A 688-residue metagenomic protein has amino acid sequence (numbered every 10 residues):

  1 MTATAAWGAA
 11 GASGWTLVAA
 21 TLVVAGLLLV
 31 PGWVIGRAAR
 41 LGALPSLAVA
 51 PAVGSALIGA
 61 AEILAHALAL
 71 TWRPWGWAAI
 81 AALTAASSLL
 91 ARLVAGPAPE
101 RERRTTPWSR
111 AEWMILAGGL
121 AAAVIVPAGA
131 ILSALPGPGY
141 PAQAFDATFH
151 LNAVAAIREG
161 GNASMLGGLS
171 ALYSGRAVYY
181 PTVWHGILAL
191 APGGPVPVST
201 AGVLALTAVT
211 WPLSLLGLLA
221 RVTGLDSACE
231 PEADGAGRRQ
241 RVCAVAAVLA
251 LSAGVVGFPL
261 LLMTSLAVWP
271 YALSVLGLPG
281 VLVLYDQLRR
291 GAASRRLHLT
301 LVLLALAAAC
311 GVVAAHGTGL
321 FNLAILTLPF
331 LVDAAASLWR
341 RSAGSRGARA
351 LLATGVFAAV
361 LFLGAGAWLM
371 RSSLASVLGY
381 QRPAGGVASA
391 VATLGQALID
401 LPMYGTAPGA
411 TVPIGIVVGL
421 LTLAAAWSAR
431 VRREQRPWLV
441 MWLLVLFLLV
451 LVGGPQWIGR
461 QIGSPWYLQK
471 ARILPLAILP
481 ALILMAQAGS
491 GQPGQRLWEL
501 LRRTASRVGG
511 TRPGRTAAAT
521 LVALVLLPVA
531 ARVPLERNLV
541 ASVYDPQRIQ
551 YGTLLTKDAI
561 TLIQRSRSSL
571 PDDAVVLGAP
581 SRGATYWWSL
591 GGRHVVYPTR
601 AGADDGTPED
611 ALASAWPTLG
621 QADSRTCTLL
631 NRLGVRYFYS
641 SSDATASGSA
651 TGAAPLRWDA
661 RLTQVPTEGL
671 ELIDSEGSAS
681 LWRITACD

Functional and structural regions predicted by a protein language model:
M1-W108: Membrane-embedded, hydrophobic transmembrane alpha-helices
V23, P528-D688: Extracytoplasmic
I58-A61, A128-L135, G160, A244-T264 (+4 more regions): Membrane-interface helix-loop junctions at the exits of transmembrane helices
L68-R73, G137-Q143, L172, P259-L273 (+3 more regions): Membrane-helix boundary/interfacial segments in multi-pass membrane proteins
V124-L276, S542-D545, I549-T553: Active-site lumenal/periplasmic loops and adjacent helix-entry segments of GT-C-fold, multi-pass membrane
L219, A334, P413-L439: Hydrophobic, aromatic-rich transmembrane alpha-helices and their immediate juxtamembrane boundary segments
R295-G317: Membrane-interface alpha helices of multi-pass inner-membrane proteins
L323-A359: Perimembrane helix-loop-helix junctions
